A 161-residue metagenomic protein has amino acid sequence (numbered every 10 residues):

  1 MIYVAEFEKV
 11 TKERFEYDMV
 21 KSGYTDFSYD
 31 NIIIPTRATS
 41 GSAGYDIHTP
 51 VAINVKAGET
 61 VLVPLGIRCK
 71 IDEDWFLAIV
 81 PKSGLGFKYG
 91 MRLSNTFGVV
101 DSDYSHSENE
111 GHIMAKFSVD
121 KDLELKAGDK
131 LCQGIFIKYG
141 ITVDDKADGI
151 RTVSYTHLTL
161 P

Functional and structural regions predicted by a protein language model:
M1-L158: DUTPase catalytic domain/fold
